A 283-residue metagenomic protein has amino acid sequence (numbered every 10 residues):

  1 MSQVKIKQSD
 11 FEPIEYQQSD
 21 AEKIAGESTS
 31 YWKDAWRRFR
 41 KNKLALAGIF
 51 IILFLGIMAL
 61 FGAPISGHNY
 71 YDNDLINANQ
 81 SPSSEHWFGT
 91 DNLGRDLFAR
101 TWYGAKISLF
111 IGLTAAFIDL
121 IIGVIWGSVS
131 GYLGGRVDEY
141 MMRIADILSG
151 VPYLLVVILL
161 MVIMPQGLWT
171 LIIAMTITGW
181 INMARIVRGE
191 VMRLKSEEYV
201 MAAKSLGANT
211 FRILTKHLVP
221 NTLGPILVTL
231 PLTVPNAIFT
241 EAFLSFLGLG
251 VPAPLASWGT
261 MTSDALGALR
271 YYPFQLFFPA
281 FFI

Functional and structural regions predicted by a protein language model:
M1-V124, S128, G135, G150 (+2 more regions): Gly/Trp-centered helix-boundary motif
L55, S128, V157-V162, L171 (+5 more regions): Transmembrane alpha-helix boundary and packing residues in multipass membrane permease domains and related
G62-Y70, G131-G135, M161-Q166, T178 (+4 more regions): Short helix-capping/hinge motifs at transmembrane helix termini and TM-loop junctions
W87, D91, L97, I118-I122 (+3 more regions): Generic hydrophobic transmembrane alpha-helix motif, especially the helices
K106-I122, F211-F243: Transmembrane alpha-helices
L148, K216-H217, N221, P231 (+2 more regions): Hydrophobic alpha-helical transmembrane segments of integral membrane proteins, especially lipid-exposed positions
L160-M164, M175, E190-V191, F239-I283: Glycine-rich helix-loop "coupling/hinge" segments at transmembrane-helix boundaries in multipass transporters
